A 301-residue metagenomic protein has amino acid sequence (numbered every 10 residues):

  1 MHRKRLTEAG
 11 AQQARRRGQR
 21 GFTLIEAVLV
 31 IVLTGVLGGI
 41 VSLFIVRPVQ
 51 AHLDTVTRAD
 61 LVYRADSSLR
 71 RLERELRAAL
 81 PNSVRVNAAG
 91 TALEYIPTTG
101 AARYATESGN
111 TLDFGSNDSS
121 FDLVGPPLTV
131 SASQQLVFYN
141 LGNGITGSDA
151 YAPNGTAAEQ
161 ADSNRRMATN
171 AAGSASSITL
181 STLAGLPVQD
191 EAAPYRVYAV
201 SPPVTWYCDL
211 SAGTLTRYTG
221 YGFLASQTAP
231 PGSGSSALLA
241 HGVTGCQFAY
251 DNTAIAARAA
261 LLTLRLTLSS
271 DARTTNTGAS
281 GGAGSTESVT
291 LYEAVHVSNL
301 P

Functional and structural regions predicted by a protein language model:
M1-R20: N-terminal leader/signal peptides at the extreme start of proteins
R20-R77: Aliphatic-rich helix starts adjacent to a transmembrane/signal segment
A27, A89, R258: Exposed loop/turn and edge beta-strand positions of beta-sandwich/beta-sheet ligand-binding modules
G35-I40, I45, W206, S211-G222: N-terminal trafficking/processing presequences and adjacent post-cleavage segments of proteins routed to secretion
L43, T99, T275-T277: Interface-prone segments of viral and bacterial extracellular assemblies
Q50, D54, Y63, R74 (+5 more regions): Short helix-loop boundary/capping segments at the starts of domains
V56-Y218: Extracytoplasmic beta-strand-rich oligomerization domains located immediately C-terminal to a leader/signal peptide
T57, V200, L210-P301: Short linear sequence signals and composition-biased patches located at protein termini or domain-edge surfaces
